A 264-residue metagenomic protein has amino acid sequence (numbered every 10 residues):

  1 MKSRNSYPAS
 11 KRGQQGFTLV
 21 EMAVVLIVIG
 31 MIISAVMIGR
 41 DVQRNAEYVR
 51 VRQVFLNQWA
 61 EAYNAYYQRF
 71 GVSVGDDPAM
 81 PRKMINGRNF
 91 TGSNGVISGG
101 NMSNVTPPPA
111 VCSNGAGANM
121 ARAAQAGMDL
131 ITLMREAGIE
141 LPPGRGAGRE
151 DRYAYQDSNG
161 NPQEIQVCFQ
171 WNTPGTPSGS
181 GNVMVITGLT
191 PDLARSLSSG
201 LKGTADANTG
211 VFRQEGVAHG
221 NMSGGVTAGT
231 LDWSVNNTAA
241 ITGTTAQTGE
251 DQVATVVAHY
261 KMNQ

Functional and structural regions predicted by a protein language model:
M1-F17: N-terminal leader/signal peptides at the extreme start of proteins
Q14, V28, R69: Short glycine/serine/threonine-biased micro-segments
Q15, E21-V24, R44: Internal alpha-helical transmembrane segments of multi-pass membrane proteins, especially GPCRs
A23-M37: Alpha-helical hydrophobic helix detector
S34-R88: Conserved hydrophobic/amphipathic alpha-helical signal-anchor segments
Y66-L130: Short, glycine/small-hydrophobic-rich surface segments
G115-V253: Intrinsically disordered, low-complexity regions enriched in Pro/Ser/Thr/Gly and acidic residues
D251-Q264: Short, low-complexity, Pro/Ser/Thr/Gly-rich segments in the mature regions of secreted, periplasmic
